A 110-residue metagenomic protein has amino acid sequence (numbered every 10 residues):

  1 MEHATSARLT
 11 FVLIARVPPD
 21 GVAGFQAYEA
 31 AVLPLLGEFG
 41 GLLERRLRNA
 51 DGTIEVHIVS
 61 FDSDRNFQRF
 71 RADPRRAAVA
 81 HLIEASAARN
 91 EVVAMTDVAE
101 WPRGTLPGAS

Functional and structural regions predicted by a protein language model:
M1-A72, A77, N90-S110: Short S/T/G/P-rich N-terminal loop/turn motif that feeds into the first structured element of a domain
L35, L82-S86: Short, conserved catalytic or adaptor-binding loops enriched in Gly and charged residues
